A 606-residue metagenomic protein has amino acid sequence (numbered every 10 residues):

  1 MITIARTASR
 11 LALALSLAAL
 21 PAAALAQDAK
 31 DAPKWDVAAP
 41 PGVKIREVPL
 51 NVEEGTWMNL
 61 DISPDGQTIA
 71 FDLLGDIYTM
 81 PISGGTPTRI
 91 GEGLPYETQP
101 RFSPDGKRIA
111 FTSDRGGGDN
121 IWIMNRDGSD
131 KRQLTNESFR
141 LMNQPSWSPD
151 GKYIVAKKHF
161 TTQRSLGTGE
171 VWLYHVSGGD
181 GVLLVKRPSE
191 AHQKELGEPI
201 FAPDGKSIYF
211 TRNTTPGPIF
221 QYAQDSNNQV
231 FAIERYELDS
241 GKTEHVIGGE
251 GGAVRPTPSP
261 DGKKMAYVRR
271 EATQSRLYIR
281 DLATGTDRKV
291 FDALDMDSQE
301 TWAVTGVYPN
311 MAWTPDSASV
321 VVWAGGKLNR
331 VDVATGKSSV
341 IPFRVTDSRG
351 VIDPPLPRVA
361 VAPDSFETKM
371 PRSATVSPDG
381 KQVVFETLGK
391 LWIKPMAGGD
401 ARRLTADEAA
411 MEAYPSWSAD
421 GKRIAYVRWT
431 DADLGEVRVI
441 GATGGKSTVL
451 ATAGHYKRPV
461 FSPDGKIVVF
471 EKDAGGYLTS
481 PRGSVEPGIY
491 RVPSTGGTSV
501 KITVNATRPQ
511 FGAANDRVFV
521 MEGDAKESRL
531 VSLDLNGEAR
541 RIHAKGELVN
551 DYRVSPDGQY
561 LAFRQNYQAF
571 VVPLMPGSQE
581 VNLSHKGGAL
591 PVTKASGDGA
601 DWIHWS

Functional and structural regions predicted by a protein language model:
I2-A12: Bacterial N-terminal signal peptides that target proteins for export
R10-L20: Bacterial N-terminal signal peptides
A22-A26: Sec/Tat signal peptide C-region and signal peptidase I cleavage site
Q27-D28, E53-E54, D72-Y78, G91-E97 (+28 more regions): A flexible loop/linker signature enriched in serine peptidases of the S9 family
K34-W57, I352-P371, G587-V592: A short helix->beta-strand "capping" segment at the edge of beta-propeller domains
N59, S63, P87: Glycine/alanine-rich phosphate-binding loops at beta-alpha junctions
D61, R101, S146, I200 (+8 more regions): Conserved beta-strand position repeated across blades of beta-propeller domains
P64-D65, P104-D105, P149-D150, P203-D204 (+7 more regions): Residue-level detector of Asp-centered blade-edge/turn motifs that repeat once per structural unit in beta-propeller
